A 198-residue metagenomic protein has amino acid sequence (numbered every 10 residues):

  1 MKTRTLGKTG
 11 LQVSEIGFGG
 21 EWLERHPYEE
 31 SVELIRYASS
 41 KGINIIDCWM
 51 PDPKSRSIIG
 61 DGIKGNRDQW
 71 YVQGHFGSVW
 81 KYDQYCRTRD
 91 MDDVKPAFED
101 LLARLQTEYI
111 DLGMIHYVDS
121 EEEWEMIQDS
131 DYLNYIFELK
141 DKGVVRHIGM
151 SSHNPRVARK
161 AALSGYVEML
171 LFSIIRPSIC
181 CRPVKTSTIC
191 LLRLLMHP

Functional and structural regions predicted by a protein language model:
M1-G74, D141: N-terminal binding-site loop/beta-alpha segment at the start of enzyme catalytic domains that lines or forms
T5, V13-G17, N44-I45, Q69-Q73 (+4 more regions): Structural preference for beta-strand elements that scaffold enzyme active sites
G19-E29, V79-K95, E121-E125: Active-site mouth loops of central-metabolism enzymes
L23-E29, D47-S57, K81, E121 (+2 more regions): Acidic-and-aromatic substrate-binding clefts and catalytic sites of carbohydrate-active enzymes
R25-A38, R89-Q106, S152-A162: Short, acidic/polar
P51, I63-D92, H116-D119: Structural motif corresponding to the early beta-alpha repeats
D100-W124: Active-site groove signature of glycoside hydrolases
V118-P198: Beta/alpha (TIM)-barrel catalytic core signal, keyed to glycine-rich beta->alpha loops juxtaposed to Asp/Glu that bind
